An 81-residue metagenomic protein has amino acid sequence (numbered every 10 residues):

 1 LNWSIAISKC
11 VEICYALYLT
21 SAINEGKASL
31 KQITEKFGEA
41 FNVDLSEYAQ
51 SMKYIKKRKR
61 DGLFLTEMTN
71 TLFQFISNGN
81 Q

Functional and structural regions predicted by a protein language model:
L1-Q81: C-terminal structured domains
